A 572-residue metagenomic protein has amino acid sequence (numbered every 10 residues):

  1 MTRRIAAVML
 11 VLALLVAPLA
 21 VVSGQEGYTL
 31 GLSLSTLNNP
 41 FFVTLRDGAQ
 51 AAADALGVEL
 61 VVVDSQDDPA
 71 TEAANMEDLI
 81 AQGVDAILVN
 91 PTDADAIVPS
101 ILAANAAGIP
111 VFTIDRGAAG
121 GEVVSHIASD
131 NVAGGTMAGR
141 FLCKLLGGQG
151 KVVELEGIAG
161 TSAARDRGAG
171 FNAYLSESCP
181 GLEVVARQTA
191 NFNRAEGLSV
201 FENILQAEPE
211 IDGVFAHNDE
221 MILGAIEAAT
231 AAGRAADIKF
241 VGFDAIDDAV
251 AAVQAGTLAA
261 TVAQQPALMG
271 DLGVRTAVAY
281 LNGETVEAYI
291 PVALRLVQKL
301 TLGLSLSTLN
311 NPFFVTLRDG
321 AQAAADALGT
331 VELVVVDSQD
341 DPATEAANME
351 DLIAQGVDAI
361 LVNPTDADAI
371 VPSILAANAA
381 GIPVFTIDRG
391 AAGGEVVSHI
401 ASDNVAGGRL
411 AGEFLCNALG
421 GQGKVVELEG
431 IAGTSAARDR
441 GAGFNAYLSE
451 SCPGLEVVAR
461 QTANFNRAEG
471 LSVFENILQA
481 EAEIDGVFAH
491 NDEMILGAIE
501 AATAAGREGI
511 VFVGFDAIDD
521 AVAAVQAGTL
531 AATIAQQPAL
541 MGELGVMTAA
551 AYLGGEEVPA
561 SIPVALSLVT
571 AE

Functional and structural regions predicted by a protein language model:
M1-M9: Bacterial N-terminal signal peptides that target proteins for export
M9-P18: Bacterial N-terminal signal peptides
A20-E572: A residue-level marker of the well-folded mature domains of exported/periplasmic proteins
